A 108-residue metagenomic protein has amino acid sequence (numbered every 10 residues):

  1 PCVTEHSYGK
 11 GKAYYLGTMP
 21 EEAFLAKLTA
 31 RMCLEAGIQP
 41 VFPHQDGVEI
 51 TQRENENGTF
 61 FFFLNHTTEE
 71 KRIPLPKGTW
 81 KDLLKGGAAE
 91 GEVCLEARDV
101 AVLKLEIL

Functional and structural regions predicted by a protein language model:
P1-L108: A conserved amphipathic helix/loop scaffold that creates a polar/acidic microenvironment used either to coordinate
